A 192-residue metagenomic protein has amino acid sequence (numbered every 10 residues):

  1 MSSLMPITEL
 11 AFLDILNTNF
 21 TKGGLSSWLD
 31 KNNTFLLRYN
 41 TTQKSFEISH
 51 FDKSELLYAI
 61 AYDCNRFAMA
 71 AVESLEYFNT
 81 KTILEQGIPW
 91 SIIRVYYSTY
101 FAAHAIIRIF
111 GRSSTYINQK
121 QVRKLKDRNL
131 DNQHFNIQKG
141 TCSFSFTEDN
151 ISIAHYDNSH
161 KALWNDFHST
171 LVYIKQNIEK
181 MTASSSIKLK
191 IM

Functional and structural regions predicted by a protein language model:
M1-M192: Terminal alpha-helical segments
